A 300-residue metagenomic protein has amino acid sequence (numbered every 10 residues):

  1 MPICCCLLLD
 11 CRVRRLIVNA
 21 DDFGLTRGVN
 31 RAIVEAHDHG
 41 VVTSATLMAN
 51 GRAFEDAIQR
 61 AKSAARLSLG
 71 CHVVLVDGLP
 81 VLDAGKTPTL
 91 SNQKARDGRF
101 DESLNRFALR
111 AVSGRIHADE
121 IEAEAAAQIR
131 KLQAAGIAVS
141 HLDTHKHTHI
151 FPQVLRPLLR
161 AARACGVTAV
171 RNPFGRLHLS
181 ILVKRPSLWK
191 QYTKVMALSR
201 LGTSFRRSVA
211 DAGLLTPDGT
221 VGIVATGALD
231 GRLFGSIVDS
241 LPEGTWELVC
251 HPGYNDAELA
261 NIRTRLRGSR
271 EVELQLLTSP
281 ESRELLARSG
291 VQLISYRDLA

Functional and structural regions predicted by a protein language model:
I3-I17, F23, R27-H141, Q153-A300: Terminal accessory/targeting
T144-K146: Active-site histidine-anchored catalytic micro-motif
H149-F151: Active-site pocket-lining segments that scaffold enzyme catalytic pockets across diverse folds
